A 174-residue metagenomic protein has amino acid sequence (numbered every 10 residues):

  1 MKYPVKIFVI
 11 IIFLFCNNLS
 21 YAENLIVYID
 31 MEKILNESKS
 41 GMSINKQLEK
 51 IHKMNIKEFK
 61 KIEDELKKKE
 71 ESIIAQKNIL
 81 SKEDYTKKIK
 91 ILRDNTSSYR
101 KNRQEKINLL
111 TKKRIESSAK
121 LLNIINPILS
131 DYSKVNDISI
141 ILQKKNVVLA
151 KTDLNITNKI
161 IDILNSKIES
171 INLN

Functional and structural regions predicted by a protein language model:
M1-F8: Bacterial N-terminal signal peptides that target proteins for export
F8-N17: Bacterial N-terminal signal peptides
N18-A22: Sec/Tat signal peptide C-region and signal peptidase I cleavage site
E23-V147, S170-N174: Amphipathic alpha-helical segments
I163-I171: Ser/Thr/Pro/Gly-biased, low-complexity, turn-/loop-rich segments that often occur immediately after N-terminal
